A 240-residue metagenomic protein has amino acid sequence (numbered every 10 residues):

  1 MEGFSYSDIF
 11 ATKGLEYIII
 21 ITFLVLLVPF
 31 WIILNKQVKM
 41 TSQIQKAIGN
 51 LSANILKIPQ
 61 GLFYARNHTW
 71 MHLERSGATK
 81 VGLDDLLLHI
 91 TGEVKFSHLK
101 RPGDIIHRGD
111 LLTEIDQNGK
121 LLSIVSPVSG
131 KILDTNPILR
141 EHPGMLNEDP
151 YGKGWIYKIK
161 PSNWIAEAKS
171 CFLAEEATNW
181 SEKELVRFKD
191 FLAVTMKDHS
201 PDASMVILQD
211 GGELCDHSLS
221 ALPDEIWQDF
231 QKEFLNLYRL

Functional and structural regions predicted by a protein language model:
E2-L240: Contiguous, well-folded functional domains in the mature portion of proteins
